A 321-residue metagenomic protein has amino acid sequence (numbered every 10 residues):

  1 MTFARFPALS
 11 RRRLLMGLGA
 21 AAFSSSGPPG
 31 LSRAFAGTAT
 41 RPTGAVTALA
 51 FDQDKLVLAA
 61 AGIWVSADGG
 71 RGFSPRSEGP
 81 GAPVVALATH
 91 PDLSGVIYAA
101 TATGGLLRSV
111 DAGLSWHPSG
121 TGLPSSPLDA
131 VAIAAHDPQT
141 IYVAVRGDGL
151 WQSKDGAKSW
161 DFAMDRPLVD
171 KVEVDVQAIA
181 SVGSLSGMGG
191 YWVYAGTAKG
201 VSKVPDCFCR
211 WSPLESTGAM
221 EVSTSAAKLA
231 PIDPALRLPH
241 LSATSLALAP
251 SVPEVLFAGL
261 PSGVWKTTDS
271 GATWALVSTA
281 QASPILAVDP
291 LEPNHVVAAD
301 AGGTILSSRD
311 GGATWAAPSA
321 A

Functional and structural regions predicted by a protein language model:
M1-R13, G17-P29, R33: N-terminal secretory signal peptides
G37-A50, E78-D92, G120-H136, P167-M188 (+3 more regions): Short coil-to-beta transitions that initiate beta-strands within beta-rich domains
D54, S94-G95, P138-Q139, G190-Y191 (+2 more regions): Short coil/turn segments that connect the beta-strands within blades of beta-propeller domains
A61-W64, T103-L106, D148-G149, K199-V201 (+2 more regions): Loop/turn residues immediately N-terminal
S66-A67, S109-V110, S153-K154, V204-P205 (+2 more regions): Conserved Ser/Thr-centered positions that define the repeating blades of beta-propeller domains
W151-Q152, G156-K203, C207, S212-L214: Solenoidal tandem-repeat scaffolds enriched in leucines and small polar residues
A301-A321: Blade-level signature of beta-propeller repeat domains, shared across WD40, Kelch, NHL, RCC1 and BNR/Asp-box propellers
